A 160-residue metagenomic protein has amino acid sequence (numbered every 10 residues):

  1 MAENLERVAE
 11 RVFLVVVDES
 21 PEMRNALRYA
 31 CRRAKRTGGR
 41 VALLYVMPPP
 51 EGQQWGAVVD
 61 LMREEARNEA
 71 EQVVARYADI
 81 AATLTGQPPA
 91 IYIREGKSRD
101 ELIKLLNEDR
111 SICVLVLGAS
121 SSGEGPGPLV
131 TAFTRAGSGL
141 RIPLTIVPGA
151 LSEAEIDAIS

Functional and structural regions predicted by a protein language model:
M1-E3, N107-S160: Gly/Ser-rich helix-loop-strand patches that form or flank binding pockets for ribonucleotide-derived cofactors
M1-V8, A82-L115, A158-S160: Structural beta-alpha unit
E3-A57, G139-I142: Small/aliphatic-rich secondary-structure junction motif
M23, E95-G96, P126: A conditional alpha-helix N-cap/helix-loop micro-motif detector
N25-Y29, K104-L105, A132: A short acidic, amphipathic alpha-helical/loop segment
A42-L44, A90-R94, T145-V147: General small-molecule cofactor/ligand-binding pocket signal
Y45-Q72, A154-S160: Acidic, proline/glycine-rich short linear motifs
M62-A90: Helix-adjacent hinge/juxtasegments
